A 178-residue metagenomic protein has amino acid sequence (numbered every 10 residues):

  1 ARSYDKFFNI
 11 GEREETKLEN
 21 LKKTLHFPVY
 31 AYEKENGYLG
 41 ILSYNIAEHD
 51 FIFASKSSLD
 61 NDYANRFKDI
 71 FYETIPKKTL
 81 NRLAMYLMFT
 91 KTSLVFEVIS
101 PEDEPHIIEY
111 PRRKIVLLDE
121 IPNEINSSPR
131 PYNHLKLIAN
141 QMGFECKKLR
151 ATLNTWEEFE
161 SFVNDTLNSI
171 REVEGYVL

Functional and structural regions predicted by a protein language model:
A1-L178: Core nucleotide-handling region used for phosphoryl-transfer chemistry
